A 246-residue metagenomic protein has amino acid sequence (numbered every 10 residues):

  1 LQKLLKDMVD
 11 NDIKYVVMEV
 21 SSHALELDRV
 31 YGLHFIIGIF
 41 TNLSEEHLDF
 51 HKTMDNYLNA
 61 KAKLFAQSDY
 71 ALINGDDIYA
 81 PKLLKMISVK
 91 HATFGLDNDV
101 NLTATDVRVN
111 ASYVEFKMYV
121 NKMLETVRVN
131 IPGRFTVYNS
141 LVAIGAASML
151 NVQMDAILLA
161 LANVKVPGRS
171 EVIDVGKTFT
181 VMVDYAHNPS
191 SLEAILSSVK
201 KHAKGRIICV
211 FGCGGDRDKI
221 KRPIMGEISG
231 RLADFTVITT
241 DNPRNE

Functional and structural regions predicted by a protein language model:
L1-S21: Conserved nucleotide-sensing/catalytic segment adjacent to the nucleotide-binding pocket in NTP-handling enzymes
N11-I13, V17, F35-V181, K204: Acidic, Mg2+-coordinating active-site environments of NTP-dependent enzymes
S22, L43, L96, G214 (+1 more regions): Short, ordered loop/turn segments at secondary-structure junctions
H23-Y31: Conserved helix/coil segment N-terminal to the catalytic DExD/H
L27, D49-D55, D218-K221: Glycine/threonine-rich flexible loop motifs
V166, S190, S197-E246: Active-site beta-alpha connecting loops in nucleotide-dependent enzymes
D184: Conserved phosphate/oxyanion-binding catalytic-loop motifs
